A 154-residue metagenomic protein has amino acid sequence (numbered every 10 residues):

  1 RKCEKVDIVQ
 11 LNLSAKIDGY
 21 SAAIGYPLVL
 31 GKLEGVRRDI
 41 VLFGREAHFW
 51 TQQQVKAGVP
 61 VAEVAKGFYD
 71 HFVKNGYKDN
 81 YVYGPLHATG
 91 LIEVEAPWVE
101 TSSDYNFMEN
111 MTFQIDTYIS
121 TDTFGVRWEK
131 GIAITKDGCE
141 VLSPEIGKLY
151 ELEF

Functional and structural regions predicted by a protein language model:
R1-F154: Active-site neighborhoods and metal-handling regions in enzymes and metal-associated proteins
